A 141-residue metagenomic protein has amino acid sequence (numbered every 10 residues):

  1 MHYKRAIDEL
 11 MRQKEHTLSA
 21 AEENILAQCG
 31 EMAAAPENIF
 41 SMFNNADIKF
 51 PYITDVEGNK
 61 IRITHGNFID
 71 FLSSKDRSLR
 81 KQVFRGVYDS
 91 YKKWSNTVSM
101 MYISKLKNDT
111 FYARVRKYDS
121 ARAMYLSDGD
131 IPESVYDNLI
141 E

Functional and structural regions predicted by a protein language model:
M1-E141: A well-structured
